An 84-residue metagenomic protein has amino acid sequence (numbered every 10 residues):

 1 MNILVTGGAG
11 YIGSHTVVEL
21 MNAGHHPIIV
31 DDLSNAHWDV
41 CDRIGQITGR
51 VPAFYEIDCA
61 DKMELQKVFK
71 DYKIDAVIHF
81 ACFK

Functional and structural regions predicted by a protein language model:
M1-K84: N-terminal Rossmann-like NAD(P)+-binding domain of SDR-like oxidoreductases, especially those catalyzing
